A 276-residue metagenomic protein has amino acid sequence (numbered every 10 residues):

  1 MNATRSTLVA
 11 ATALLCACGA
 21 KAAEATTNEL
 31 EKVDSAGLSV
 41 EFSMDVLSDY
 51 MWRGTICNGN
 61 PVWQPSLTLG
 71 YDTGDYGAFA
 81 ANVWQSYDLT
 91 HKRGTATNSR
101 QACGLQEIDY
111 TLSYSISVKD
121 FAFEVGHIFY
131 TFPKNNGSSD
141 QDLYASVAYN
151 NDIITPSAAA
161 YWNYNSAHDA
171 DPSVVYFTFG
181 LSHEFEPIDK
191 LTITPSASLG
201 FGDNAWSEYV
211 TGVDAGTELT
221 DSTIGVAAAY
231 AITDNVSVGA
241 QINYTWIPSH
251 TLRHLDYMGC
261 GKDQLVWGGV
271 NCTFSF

Functional and structural regions predicted by a protein language model:
M1-S39, Y76: Cleavable N-terminal export/targeting peptides
L30, W52-N58, H91-C103, N135-Q141 (+4 more regions): Outer-membrane beta-barrel translocator domains and adjoining extracellular loop/strand segments of Gram-negative
V33, T68-G74, S113-K119, Y130 (+5 more regions): Structural signature of outer-membrane beta-barrel channels/translocons
A36-L38, G59-W63, G104-I108, F121 (+4 more regions): Residues that define the transmembrane beta-barrel architecture of outer-membrane proteins
F42-M44, L67, A81-V83, L112 (+8 more regions): Membrane-embedded beta-strand positions of outer-membrane beta-barrel proteins
V46-W52, V83-H91, I116-V118, F129-P133 (+6 more regions): Transmembrane beta-strands of outer-membrane beta-barrel pores
G74-A81, K119-V125, D152-A158, I188-I193 (+1 more regions): Repeated loop/turn-to-beta-strand initiation elements of outer-membrane beta-barrel proteins
I224-F276: Predominantly the C-terminal beta-signal and adjacent terminal strand-loop region of outer-membrane beta-barrel
